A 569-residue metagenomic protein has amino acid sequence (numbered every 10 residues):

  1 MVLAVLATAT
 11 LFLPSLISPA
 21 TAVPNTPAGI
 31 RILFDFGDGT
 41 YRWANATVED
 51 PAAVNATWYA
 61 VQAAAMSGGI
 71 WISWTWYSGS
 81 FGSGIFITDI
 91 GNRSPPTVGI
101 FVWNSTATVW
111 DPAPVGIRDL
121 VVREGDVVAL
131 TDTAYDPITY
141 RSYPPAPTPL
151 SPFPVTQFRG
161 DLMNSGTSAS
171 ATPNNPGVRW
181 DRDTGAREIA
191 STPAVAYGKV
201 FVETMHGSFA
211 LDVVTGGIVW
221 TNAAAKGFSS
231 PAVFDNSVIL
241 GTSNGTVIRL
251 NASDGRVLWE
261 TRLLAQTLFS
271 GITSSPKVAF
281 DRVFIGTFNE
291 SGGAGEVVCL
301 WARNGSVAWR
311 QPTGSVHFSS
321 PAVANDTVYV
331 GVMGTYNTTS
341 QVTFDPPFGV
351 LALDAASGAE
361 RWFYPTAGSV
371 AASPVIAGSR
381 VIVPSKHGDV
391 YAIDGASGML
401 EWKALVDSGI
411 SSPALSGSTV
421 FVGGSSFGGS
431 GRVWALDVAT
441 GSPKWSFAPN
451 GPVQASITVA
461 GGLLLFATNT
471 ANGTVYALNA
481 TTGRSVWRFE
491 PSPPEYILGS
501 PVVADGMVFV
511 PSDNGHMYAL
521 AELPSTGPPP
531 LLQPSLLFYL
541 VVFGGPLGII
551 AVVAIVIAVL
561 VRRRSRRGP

Functional and structural regions predicted by a protein language model:
M1-P24, A60, T148-F158, P176 (+3 more regions): Secretory targeting signatures
P14-L150: Ubiquitin-like/PB1-type beta-grasp interaction modules and other compact soluble beta-rich domains
G37, T106, R123-E124, F153 (+14 more regions): Short, ordered coil/turn segments that flank beta-strands lining enzyme active or ligand-binding pockets
D132-A134, Y518-S525: Short beta-strand-to-coil "C-cap" segments at the C-terminal boundary of structured domains/repeats, marking
L150-E188, G207, G217-A224, R256-T267 (+10 more regions): Aromatic (tryptophan-biased) beta-strands that constitute blades/sheets of beta-rich domains
F153-G160, A186-S208, N222-V247, F269-V298 (+5 more regions): Repeat-blade elements of multi-bladed beta-propeller folds
L211-D212, L250-N251, L300, L353 (+4 more regions): Hydrophobic/aromatic beta-strand positions that recur at structurally equivalent sites within the blades
